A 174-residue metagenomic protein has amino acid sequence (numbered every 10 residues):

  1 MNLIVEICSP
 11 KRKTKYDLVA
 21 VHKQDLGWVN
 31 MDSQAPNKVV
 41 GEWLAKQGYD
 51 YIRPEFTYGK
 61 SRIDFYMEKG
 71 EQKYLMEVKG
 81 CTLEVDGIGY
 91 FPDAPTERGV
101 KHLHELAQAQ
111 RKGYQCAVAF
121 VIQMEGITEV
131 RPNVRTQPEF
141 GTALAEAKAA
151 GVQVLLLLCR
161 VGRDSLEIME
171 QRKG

Functional and structural regions predicted by a protein language model:
M1-I4, H102, A107: Short nucleic-acid-contacting surface segments enriched for D/E, G, S/T with interspersed K/R
M1-K11, L158-C159: Flexible glycine-rich surface loops and low-complexity tracts that mediate binding to linear polymers
M1-L3, L26, A117: Basic nucleic-acid-binding interfaces
P10-D25, I168-M169: OB-fold/S1-family single-stranded nucleic acid-binding modules
D25-P54: Acidic-basic catalytic patches of nuclease active cores, encompassing PD-(D/E)XK and other metal-cofactor nuclease
I63-D93, L106: Conserved catalytic cores of phosphodiester-cleaving nucleases, focusing on short active-site segments
G87-E97, A107-T136, L158: Nucleic-acid nuclease catalytic cores
Q123-G174: Domain-level recognition of nuclease-like catalytic cores that cleave nucleotide substrates
